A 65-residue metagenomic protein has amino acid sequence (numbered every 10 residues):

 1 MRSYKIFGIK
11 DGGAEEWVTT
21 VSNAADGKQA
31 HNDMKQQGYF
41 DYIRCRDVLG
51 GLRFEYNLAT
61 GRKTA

Functional and structural regions predicted by a protein language model:
M1-W17: Short aromatic-glycine-(Arg/Gly/Cys) micro-motifs in beta-strand/loop hairpins
Y4-I6, V21, I43-C45: Hydrophobic beta-strand residues in large extracellular and virion-surface proteins
D11, V21-S22, R62: Serine/threonine-rich, low-complexity intrinsically disordered segments
G13-T19, G51-E55: Surface-exposed loop/edge segments in extracytoplasmic proteins
W17-Q36: Short, flexible N-terminal segments of the mature chain
Q36-A65: Short, mixed-charge low-complexity intrinsically disordered segments
